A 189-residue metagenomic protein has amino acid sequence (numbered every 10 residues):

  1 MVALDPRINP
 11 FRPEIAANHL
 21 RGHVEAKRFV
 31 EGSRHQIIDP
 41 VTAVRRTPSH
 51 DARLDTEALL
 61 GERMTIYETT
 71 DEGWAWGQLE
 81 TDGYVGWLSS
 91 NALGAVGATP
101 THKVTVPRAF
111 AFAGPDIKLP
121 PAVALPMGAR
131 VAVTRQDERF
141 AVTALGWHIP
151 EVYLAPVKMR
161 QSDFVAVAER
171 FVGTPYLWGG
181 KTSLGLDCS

Functional and structural regions predicted by a protein language model:
M1-S33, S49, E62-T65, E72 (+4 more regions): Boundary regions of SH3-family modules and the immediately adjacent low-complexity/disordered segments in eukaryotic
H35-I38, R53-L54, V133: Hydrophobic/basic alpha-helical segments enriched in Actinobacteria
I37-P40, R46-S49, E68: Extended, low-hydrophobicity, Ser/Thr/Pro/Gly-biased non-transmembrane segments
V44-P48, T56-L60: Short Pro/Gly-enriched beta-strand edge/turn motifs at strand-loop
A168, T182-S189: Active-site nucleophilic cysteine motif
P175-T182: Second-shell loop/turn segments in exported
